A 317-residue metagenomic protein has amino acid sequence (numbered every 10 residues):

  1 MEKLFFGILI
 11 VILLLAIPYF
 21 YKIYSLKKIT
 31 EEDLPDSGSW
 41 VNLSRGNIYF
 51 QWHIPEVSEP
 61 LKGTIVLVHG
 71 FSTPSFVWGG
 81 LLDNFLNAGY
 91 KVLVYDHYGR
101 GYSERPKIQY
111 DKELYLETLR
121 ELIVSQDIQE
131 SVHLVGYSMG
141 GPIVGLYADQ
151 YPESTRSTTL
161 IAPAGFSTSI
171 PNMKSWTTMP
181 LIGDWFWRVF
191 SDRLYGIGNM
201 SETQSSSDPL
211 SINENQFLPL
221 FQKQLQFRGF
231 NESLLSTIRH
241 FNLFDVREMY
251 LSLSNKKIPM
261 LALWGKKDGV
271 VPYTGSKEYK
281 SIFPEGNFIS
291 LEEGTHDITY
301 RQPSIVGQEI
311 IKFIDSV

Functional and structural regions predicted by a protein language model:
M1-G63, N87-Y90, R247, D315-V317: Alpha/beta-hydrolase fold catalytic core
I29, R188-N255: Conserved alpha/beta-hydrolase catalytic His-Asp/Glu region
S44, Q51-V57, H97-V135: Active-site loop/oxyanion-hole signature of alpha/beta-hydrolase fold enzymes
I54-Y102: Conserved HGGG/HGGXW glycine-rich cap/lid loop of the alpha/beta-hydrolase fold
G141-P152, T158: Short glycine-enriched nucleophile-adjacent loop and the immediately C-terminal alpha-helix near the catalytic center
D149, S157-R188: Flexible "cap/lid" loop of the alpha/beta hydrolase fold
K256, A262-W264, D268: Short beta-strand/loop motif that positions the catalytic acidic residue of the alpha/beta-hydrolase fold
G286-V317: Catalytic active-site module of serine/aspartate enzymes centered on a nucleophile-bearing elbow/loop
